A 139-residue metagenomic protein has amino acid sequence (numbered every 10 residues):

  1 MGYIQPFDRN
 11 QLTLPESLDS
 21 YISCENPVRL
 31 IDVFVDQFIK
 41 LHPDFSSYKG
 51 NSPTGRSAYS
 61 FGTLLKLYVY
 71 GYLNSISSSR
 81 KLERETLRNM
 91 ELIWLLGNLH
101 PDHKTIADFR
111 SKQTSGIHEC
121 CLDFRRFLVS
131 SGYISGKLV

Functional and structural regions predicted by a protein language model:
M1-V139: Detector for conserved single-position "signature" residues within domains
